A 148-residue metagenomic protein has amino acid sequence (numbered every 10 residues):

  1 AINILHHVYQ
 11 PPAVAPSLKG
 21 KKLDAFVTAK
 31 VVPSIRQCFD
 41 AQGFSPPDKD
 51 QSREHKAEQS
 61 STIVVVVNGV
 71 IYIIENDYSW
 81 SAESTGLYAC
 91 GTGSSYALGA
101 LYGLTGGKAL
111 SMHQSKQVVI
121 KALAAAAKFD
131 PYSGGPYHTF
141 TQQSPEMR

Functional and structural regions predicted by a protein language model:
A1-D50, E54-A57, S81-Q117, S133-G134 (+3 more regions): Conserved short S/T/G-enriched processing/targeting/catalytic segments and their helical context
R53-N68: Structured beta-strand/loop patches that form or line metal/cofactor-binding pockets in enzymes
S61-I63, I71, Y137-T139: Short polybasic amphipathic segments
V70-A82: Positively charged, Gly/Ser-enriched RNA/tRNA-binding surfaces
V118-L123, A127: Glycine-rich, mobile lid/loop segments that gate access to catalytic sites or pores
A126-G134: Short arginine-rich
